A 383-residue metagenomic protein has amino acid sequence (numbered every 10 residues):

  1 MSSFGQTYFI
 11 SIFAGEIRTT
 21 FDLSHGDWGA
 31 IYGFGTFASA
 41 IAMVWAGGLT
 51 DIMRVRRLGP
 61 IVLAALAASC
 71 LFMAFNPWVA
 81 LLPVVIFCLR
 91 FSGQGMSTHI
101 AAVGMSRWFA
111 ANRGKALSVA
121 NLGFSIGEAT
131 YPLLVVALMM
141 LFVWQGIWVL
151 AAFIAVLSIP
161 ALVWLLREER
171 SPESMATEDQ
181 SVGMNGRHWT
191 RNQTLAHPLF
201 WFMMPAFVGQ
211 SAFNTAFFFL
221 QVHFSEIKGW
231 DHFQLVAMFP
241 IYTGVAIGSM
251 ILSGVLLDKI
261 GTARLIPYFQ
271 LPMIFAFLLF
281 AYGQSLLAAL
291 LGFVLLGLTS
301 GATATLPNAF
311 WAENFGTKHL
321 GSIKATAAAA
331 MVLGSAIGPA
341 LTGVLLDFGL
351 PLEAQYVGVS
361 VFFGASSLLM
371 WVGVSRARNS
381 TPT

Functional and structural regions predicted by a protein language model:
M1-H25, A46, F217-V222, G338: Extracytoplasmic
I10-A14, N192-M250: Extracytoplasmic gate region of multi-pass secondary transporters
A42-R54, S249-G261, L346-D347: Helix-to-loop junctions at the C-terminal end of transmembrane segments in multipass secondary transporters
R57-L71, R264-L278: Structural signature of the two symmetry-related core transmembrane helices
A80-M96, V208, A288-A302: Hydrophobic core of transmembrane alpha-helices in multi-pass small-molecule transporters, especially MFS/SLC-type
F87-L122, G316: Cytoplasmic helix-loop-helix junction between adjacent transmembrane helices in 12-TM secondary transporters
F124-R170: Helix-loop-helix hairpin linking two adjacent transmembrane segments in secondary transporters
E128, T317-G349: A late C-terminal transmembrane helix in Major Facilitator Superfamily
